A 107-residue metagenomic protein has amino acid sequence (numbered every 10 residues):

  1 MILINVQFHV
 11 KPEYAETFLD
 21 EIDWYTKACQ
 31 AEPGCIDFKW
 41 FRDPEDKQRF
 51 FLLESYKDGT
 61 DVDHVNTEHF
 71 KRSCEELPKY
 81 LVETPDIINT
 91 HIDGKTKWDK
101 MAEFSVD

Functional and structural regions predicted by a protein language model:
M1-I2, T17, P33-G34: Short, flexible segments with low predicted structural confidence
I2-H9, K39-E68: Short, well-ordered beta-strand segments in beta-rich or mixed alpha/beta enzyme and ligand-binding folds
H9-T17: Short, surface-exposed ligand-recognition loops at beta-strand->loop->(often short) alpha-helix junctions that present
A15, A28-A31, A102: A sequence-composition feature that detects small, non-aromatic residues
E16-F18, Q48-F50, V62, K97-D99: Short acidic, gly/pro-rich beta-turn/loop elements at beta-sheet edges and active-site/ligand-binding grooves
W24, A28-I36, S55-N89: An amphipathic, aromatic/His-enriched active-site/gating alpha helix that lines ligand/cofactor pockets
K39-Q48, E75-D107: Glycine-rich beta-strand-turn "strand-cap" elements at beta-sheet edges
